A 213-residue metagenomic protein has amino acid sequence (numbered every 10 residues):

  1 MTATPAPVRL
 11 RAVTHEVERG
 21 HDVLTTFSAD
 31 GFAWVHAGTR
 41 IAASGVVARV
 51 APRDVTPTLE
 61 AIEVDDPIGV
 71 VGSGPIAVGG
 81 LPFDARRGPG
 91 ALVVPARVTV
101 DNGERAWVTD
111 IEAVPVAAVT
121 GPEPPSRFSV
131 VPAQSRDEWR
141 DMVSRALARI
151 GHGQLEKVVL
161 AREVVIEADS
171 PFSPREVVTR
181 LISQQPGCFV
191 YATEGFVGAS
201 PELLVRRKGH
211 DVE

Functional and structural regions predicted by a protein language model:
M1-E213: Signature of the chorismate-utilizing enzyme
